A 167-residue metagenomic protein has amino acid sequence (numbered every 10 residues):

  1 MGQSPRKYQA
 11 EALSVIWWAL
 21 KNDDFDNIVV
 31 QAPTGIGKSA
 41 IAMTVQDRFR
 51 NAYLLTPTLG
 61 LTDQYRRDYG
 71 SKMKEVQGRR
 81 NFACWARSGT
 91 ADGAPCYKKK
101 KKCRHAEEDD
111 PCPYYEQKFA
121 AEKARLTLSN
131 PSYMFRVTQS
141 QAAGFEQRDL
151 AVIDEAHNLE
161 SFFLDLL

Functional and structural regions predicted by a protein language model:
M1-Q31: Conserved pre-motif I regulatory segment
Q3, I28, R50-T127, S132-F135: A substrate-engagement module of RecA-like helicase motors
I16, V45-R48, Y65: Hydrophobic residues on the short alpha-helix immediately C-terminal to a glycine-rich phosphate/catalytic loop
N22, Y114-R125, T138-L150: Short basic/glycine-enriched coil/helix segment immediately N-terminal to the Walker B
I36-R48: Motif I (Walker A/P-loop) of helicase-class P-loop NTPases
A40-M43, D63, R136, S161: Alpha-helical elements of the RecA-like P-loop NTPase motor core of helicases
R66-D68, Q139-A142, L164-D165: Short amphipathic alpha-helical segments
S132-Y133, F145-L167: SF2 helicase catalytic motif II
